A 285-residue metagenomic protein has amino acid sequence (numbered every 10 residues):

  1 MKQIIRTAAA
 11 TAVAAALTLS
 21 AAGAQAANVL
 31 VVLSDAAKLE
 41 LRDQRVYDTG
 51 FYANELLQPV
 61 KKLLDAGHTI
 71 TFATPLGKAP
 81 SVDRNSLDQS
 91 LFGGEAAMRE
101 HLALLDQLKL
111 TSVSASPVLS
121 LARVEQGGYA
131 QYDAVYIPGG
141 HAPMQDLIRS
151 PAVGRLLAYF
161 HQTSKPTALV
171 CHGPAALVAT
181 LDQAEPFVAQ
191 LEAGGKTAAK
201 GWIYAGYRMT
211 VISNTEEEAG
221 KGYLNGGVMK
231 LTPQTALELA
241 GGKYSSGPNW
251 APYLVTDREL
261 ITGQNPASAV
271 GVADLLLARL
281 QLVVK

Functional and structural regions predicted by a protein language model:
M1, A26-A27: Absolute protein N-terminus
M1-A12: Bacterial N-terminal signal peptides that target proteins for export
L19-A22: N-terminal signal peptide c-region/cleavage motif recognized by signal peptidases
A27-T163, A176-K285: Extended, subdomain-level signal for the structured scaffold at the beginning of enzyme domains
T167: Glycine- and acidic-residue-rich phosphate-binding/metal-coordinating active-site segment common to enzymes that handle
V170-P174: Short, thiol/selenol-centered motifs that function as redox-active sites or metal-ligating centers
